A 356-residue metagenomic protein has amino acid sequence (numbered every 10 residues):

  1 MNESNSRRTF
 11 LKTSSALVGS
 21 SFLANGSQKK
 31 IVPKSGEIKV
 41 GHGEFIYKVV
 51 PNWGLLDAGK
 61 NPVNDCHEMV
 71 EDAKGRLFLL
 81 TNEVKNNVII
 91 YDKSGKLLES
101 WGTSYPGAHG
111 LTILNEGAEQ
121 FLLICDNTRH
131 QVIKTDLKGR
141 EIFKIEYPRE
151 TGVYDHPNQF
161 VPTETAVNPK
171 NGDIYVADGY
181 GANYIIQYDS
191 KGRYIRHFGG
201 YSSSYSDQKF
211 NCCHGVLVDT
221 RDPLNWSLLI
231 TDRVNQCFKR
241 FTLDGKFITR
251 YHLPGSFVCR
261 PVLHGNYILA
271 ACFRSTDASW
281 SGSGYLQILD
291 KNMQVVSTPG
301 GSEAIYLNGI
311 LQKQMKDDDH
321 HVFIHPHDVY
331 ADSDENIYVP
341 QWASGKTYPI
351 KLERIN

Functional and structural regions predicted by a protein language model:
M1-V18: N-terminal secretory signal peptides and thylakoid transit peptides that target proteins across membranes
K30-P51: Blade/loop signatures of beta-propeller domains
P51-K60, F143-H156, I195-Q208, V296-D319: Surface-exposed loop and turn segments in beta-propeller and other repeat-based domains that flank or scaffold
N61-K74, S104-Q120, E150-N171, S203-S227 (+4 more regions): Beta-rich, blade/repeat-based domains predominating in secreted/periplasmic proteins but also intracellular
L79-E83, L122-N127, V176-G179, T220 (+3 more regions): Conserved beta-strand positions in repeat-built beta-propeller and related beta-rich domains
N86-I89, K93-E119, N127: Blade-loop segments of beta-propeller domains
S256-S302: Loop/turn-rich, solvent-exposed surfaces of beta-rich toroidal or solenoidal domains
H325-N356: Blade-level signature of beta-propeller repeat domains, shared across WD40, Kelch, NHL, RCC1 and BNR/Asp-box propellers
